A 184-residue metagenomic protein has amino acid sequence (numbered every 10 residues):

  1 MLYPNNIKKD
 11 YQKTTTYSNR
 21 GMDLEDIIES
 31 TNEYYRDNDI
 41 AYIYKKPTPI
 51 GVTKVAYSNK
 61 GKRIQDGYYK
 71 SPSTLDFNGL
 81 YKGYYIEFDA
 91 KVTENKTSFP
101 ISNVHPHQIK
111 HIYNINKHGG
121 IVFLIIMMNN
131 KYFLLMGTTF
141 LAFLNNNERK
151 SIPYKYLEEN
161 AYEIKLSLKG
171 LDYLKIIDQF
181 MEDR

Functional and structural regions predicted by a protein language model:
M1, K8-Y68: Acidic-basic catalytic patches of nuclease active cores, encompassing PD-(D/E)XK and other metal-cofactor nuclease
L2-Y11, T15, L157-R184: Charged phosphate-binding loop/patch that engages nucleotide di/tri-phosphates or the phosphate backbone of nucleic
I40, V55, Y68-S71, N78 (+2 more regions): Positively charged, polar, low-complexity stretches
K70-T74, Y81-Y85, K117-G119: Short connector loops at helix/strand junctions that flank enzyme active sites, especially segments positioning acidic
D76-K96: Conserved catalytic cores of phosphodiester-cleaving nucleases, focusing on short active-site segments
K91-N114: Mg2+/Mn2+-dependent nuclease catalytic core
Y113-F143: Nucleic-acid nuclease catalytic cores
L135-E158: Short, electropositive alpha-helical surface patch
